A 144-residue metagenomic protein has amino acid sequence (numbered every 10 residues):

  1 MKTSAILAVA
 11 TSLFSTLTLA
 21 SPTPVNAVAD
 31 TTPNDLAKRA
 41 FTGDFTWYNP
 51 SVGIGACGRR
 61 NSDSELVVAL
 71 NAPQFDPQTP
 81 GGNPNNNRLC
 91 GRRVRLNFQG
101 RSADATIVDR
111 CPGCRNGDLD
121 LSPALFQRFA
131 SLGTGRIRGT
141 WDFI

Functional and structural regions predicted by a protein language model:
K2-I144: Secreted/periplasmic proteins
